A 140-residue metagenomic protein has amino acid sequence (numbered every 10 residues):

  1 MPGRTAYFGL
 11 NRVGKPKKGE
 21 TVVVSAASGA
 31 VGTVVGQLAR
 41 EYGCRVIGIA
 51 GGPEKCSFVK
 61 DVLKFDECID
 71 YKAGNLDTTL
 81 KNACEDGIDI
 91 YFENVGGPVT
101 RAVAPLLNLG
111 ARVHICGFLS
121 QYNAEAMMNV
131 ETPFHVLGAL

Functional and structural regions predicted by a protein language model:
M1-A73: Mid-domain Rossmann-like dinucleotide-binding core that forms the NAD(H)/NADP(H) cofactor-binding site
P16, C84, L106-L107: A generic alpha-to-beta junction signature in SAM-dependent methyltransferases
V23, I69, D89-F92, H114: N-terminal Rossmann-like NAD(P) cofactor-binding module of classical short-chain dehydrogenase/reductase
Y42, P98-L140: Glycine-rich phosphate-binding loop and adjacent beta-alpha segment of Rossmann(oid) nucleotide-cofactor-binding
N75-D86: Short amphipathic alpha-helix with an adjacent loop that forms part of the alpha/beta core around
V95: Conserved NAD(P)H cofactor-binding loop of Rossmann-fold oxidoreductase domains
